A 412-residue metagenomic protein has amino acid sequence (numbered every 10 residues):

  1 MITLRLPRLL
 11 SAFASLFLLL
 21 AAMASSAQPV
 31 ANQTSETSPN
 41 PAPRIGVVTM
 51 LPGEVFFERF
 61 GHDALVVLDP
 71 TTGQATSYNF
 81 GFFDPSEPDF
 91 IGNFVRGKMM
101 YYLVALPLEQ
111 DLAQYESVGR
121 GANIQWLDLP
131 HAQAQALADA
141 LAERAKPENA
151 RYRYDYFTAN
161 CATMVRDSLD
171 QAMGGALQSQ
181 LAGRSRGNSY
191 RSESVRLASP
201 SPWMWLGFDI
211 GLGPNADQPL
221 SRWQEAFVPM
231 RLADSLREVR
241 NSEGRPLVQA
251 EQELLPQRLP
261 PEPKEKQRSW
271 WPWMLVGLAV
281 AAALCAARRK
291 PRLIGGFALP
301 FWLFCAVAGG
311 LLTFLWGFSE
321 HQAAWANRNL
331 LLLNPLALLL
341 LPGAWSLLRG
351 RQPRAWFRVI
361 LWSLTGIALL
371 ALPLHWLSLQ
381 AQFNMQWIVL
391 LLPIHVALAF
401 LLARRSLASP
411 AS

Functional and structural regions predicted by a protein language model:
M1-L6: N-terminal secretory signal peptides that target proteins for export/translocation
S11-A22: Bacterial N-terminal signal peptides
L18-L19, S26, A281, T313: Hydrophobic alpha-helical segments of integral membrane proteins
A27-E262: Soluble extramembrane regions of membrane proteins in the secretory/endomembrane system
V239-A323, N329-L332: Core alpha-helical transmembrane segments of integral membrane proteins
L303-S412: Generic detector of multi-pass transmembrane helix bundles and their immediately adjacent loops in polytopic membrane
